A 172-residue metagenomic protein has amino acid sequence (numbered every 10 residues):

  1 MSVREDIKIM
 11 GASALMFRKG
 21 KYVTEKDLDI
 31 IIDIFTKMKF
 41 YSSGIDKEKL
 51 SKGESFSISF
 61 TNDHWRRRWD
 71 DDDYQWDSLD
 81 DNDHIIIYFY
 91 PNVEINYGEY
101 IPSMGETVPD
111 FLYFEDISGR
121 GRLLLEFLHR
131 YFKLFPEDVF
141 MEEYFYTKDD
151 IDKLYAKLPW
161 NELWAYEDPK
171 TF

Functional and structural regions predicted by a protein language model:
S2-R18, K37, Y41, R122-F172: Acidic, proline/glycine-rich low-complexity IDRs
M16-Y22, Y113-S118: Short beta-strand-to-loop capping motifs
G20-V23, H64, V93, R120: Residues that cap or initiate secondary-structure elements
K21-I32, R122-L124: Short, conserved charged micro-motifs
V23-D27, L50-K52, Y146-D150: General structural signal for secondary-structure boundaries
K37-F114: Short, intrinsically disordered low-complexity segments
S103-K133: A mid-sequence interfacial segment
